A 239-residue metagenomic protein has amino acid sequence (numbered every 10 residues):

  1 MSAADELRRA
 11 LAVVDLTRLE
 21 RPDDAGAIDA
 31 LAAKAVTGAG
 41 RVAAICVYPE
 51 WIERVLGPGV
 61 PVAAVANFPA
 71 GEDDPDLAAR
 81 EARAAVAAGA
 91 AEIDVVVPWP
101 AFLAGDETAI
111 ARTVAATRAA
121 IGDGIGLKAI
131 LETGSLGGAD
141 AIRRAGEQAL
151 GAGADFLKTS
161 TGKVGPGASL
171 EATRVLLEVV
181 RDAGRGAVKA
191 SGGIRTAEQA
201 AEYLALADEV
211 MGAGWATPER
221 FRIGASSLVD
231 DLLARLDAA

Functional and structural regions predicted by a protein language model:
A3-G40, E50-V188, T196-S226, A234-A239: Alpha/beta enzyme core
A44-I45: N-terminal carbohydrate-binding/catalytic regions of secreted carbohydrate-active enzymes
S191: Terminal helix/beta-alpha structural elements that buttress the NAD(P)+-binding lobe
D230: Short, flexible loop segments at boundaries between secondary-structure elements
